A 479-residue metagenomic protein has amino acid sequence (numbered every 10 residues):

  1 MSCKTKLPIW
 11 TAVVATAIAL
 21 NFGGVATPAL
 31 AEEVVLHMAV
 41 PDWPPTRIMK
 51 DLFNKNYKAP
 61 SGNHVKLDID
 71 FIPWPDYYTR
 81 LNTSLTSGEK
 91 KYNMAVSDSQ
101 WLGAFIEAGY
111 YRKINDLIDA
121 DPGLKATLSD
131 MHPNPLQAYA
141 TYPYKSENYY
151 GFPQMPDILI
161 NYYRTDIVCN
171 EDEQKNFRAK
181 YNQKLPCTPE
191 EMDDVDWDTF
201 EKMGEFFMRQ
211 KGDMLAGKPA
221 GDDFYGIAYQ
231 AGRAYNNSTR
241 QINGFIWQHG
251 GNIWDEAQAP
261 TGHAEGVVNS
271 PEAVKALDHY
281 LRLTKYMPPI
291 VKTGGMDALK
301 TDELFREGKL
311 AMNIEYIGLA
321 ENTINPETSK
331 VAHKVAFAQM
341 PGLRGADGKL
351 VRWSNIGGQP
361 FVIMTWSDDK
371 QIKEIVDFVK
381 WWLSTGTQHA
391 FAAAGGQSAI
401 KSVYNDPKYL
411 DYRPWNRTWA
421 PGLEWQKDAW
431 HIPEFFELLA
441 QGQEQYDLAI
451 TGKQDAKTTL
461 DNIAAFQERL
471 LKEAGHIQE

Functional and structural regions predicted by a protein language model:
E32, S61-N63, T86, P143-E147 (+4 more regions): Extracytoplasmic/periplasmic substrate-recognition and gating elements
V34, L52-N134, A138, E171 (+4 more regions): Extracytoplasmic "Venus flytrap"/periplasmic binding protein-like
D42-K66, I106, Y162, D166 (+2 more regions): Short, polar/charged alpha-helical segment
T83, K90-N93, G123-V168, D347-S354 (+1 more regions): A structural signal for short loop-to-beta-strand junctions that line the ligand-binding cleft of periplasmic/secreted
S99-I160, D198, G217-A220, S238 (+2 more regions): Hinge/lid segment of periplasmic solute-binding proteins
D116-M131, K175-M192, Y229-G232, N236 (+4 more regions): Short, solvent-exposed loop/beta-turn-alpha elements that line the ligand-binding surface or hinge of extracytoplasmic
Y139-P143, H333-G342, A392-L448, E473 (+1 more regions): Long, aromatic- and glycine/proline-rich binding clefts that accommodate carbohydrate-like moieties
T199-M208, Y235, T239-G295: Glycine-centered hinge/linker elements that transmit conformational signals in sensory and ligand-binding systems
